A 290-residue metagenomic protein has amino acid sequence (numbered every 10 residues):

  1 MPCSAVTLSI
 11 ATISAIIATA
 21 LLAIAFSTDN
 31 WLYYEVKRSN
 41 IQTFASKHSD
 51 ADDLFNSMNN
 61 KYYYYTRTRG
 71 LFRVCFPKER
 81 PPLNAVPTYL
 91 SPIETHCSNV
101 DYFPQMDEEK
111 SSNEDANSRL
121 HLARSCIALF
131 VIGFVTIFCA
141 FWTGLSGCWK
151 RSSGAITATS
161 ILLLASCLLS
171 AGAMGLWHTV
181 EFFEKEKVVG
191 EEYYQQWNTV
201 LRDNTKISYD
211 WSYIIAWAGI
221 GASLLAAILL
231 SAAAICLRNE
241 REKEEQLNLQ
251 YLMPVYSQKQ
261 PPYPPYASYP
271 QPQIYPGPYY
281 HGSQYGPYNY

Functional and structural regions predicted by a protein language model:
P2-Y34, A123-E181, S223-I235: Signature of small four-pass
T7-I10, N59-K61, E114-A116, F130-V131 (+4 more regions): Eukaryotic intrinsically disordered and solvent-exposed regulatory patches
L32-A123, Y193, W197-L201: A surface-exposed beta-alpha-beta supersecondary segment
V36-A51, T159-L164, K185-W197, C236-Q258: Cytosolic juxtamembrane regulatory segments of membrane proteins
A128, L201-A222: Hydrophobic alpha-helical transmembrane segments
G172-Y209, L249: Juxtamembrane loop segments immediately following a transmembrane helix
S212-S231, I235-E244: N-terminal targeting helices
N239-Y290: Intrinsically disordered, low-complexity terminal tails of multi-pass plasma-membrane proteins
